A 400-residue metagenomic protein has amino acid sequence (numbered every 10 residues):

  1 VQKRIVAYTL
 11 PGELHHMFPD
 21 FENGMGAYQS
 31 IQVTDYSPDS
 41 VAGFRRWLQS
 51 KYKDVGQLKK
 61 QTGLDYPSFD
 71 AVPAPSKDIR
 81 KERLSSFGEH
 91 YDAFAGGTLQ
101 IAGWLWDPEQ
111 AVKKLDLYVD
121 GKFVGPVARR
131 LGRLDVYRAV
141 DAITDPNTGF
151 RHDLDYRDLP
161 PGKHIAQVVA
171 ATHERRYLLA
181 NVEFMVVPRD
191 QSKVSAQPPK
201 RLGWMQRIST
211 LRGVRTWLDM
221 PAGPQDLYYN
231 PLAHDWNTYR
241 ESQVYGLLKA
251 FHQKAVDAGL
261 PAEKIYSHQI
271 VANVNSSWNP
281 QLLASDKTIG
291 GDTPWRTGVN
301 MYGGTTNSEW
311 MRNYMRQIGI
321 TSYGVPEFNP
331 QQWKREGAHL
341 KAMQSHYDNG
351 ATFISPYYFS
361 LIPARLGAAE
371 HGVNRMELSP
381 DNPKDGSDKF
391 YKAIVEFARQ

Functional and structural regions predicted by a protein language model:
V1-Y137, P146-R151, D155, P161-A284: Polysaccharide-binding and catalytic clefts of secreted carbohydrate-active enzymes
V6-E13, V271-A272, G291-Q400: Substrate-binding cleft of secreted/luminal carbohydrate-active enzymes
D286-T288: Surface-exposed edge beta-strands and adjoining flexible/disordered loops or tails in beta-rich
